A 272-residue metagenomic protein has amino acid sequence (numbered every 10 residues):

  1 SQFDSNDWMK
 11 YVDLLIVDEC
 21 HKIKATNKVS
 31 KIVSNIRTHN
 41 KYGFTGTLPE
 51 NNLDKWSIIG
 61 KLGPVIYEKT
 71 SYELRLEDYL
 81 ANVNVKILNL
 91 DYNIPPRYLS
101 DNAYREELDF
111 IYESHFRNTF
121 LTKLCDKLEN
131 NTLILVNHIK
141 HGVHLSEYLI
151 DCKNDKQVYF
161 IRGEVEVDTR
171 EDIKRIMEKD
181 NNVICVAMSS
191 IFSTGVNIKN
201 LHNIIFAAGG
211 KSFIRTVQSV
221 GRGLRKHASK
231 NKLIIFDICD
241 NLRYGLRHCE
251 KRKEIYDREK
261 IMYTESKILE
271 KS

Functional and structural regions predicted by a protein language model:
N6-V12, I32-T38, K199, G221 (+1 more regions): Short, conserved loop/helix-junction motifs that constitute active-site signature segments in enzyme catalytic cores
V12-D13, A187, T194-G209, Q218 (+1 more regions): A short beta-strand element within the Helicase C-terminal
V12-L15, E19-H21, F192, A208-G210 (+1 more regions): Conserved Walker B
D13-L14, H21-K86, Y256: Post-DEXD/H (motif II) to motif III coupling segment of the RecA-like Helicase ATP-binding lobe
L48, K211-I235, K253: Conserved SF2 helicase motif VI
P96-D151: Conserved interdomain hinge at the start of the Helicase C-terminal
E106, H227-S272: C-terminal helicase lobe
V143-H144, K156-V196: Conserved helicase ATPase core of P-loop NTP-dependent helicases/translocases
